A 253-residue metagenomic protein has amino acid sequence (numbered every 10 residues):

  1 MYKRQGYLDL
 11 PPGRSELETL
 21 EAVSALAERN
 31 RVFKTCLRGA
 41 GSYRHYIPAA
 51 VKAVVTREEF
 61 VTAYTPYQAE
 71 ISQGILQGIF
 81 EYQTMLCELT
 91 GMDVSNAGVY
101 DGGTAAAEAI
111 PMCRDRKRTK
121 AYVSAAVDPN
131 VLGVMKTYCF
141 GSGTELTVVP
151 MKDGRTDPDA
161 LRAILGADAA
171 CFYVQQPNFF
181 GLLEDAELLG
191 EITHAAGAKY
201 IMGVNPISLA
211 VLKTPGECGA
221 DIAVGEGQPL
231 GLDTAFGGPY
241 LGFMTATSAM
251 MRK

Functional and structural regions predicted by a protein language model:
M1-Q5: Conserved small/polar residues in nucleotide/adenosyl-binding loops
D9-R29, V54-A105: Conserved N-terminal alpha-helix of the aminotransferase class I/II PLP-enzyme fold
S24-V32, S42, R114: Generic short alpha-helical segment signal, independent of protein family or function, capturing local helix propensity
E28-F33, H45, A49, V131-K136: Catalytic alpha/large subunits of respiratory electron-transfer oxidoreductases, centered on bis-MGD molybdoenzymes
F33-K34, N96-A97, G143-V149: Flexible, glycine/charged-enriched surface loops at secondary-structure junctions
T35-E58: Conserved oxyanion/phosphate-binding beta-strand-loop segments in alpha/beta enzyme cores
T104-K253: Conserved PLP-enzyme active-site core in the AAT-like
